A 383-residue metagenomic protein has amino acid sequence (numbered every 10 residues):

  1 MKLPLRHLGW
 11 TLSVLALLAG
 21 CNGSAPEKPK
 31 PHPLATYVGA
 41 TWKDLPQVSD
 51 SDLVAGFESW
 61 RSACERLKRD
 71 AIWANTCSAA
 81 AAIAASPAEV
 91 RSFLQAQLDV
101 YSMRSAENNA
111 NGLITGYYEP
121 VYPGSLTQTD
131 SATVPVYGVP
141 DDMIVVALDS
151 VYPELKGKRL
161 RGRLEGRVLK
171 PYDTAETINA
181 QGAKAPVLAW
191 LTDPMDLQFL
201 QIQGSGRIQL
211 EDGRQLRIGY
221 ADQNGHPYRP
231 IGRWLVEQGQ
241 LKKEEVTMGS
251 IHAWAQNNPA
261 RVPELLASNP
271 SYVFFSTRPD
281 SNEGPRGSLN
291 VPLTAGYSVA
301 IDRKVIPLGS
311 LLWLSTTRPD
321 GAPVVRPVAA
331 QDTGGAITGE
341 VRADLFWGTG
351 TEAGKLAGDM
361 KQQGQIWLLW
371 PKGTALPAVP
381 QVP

Functional and structural regions predicted by a protein language model:
M1-T11: Bacterial N-terminal signal peptides that target proteins for export
L3-P4, K68-I72, L314-T317: Short amphipathic alpha-helical segments with coiled-coil-like heptad repeat character
W10-S13, Y37-A40, A110, A267 (+3 more regions): Short, functionally important structural connectors and interaction interfaces within domains
V14-L15, D70: Residue-level signal for mature regions of secreted extracellular proteins and peptides
L17-G20: C-terminal motif of bacterial Sec signal peptides marking the signal peptidase cleavage site
N22-P26, V38, S49-G56, R66 (+1 more regions): C-terminal soluble interaction/assembly domains
A25-P33: Short, low-complexity, disordered segments immediately C-terminal to signal peptides in bacterial exported proteins
T36-P279: Secretory/export targeting leaders with adjacent low-complexity proregions
